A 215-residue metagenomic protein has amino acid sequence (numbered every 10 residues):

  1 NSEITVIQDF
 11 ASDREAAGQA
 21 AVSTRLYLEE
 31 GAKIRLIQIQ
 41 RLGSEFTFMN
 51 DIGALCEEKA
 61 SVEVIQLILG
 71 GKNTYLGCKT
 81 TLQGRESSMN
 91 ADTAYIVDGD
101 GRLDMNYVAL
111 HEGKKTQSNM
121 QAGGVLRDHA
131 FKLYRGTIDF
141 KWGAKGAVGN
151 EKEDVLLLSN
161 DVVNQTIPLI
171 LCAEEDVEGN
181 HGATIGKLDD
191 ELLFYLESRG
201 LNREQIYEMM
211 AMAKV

Functional and structural regions predicted by a protein language model:
N1-L201, M212-V215: Conserved beta-strand/loop scaffold segments within soluble protein domains that form the structured core and edges
